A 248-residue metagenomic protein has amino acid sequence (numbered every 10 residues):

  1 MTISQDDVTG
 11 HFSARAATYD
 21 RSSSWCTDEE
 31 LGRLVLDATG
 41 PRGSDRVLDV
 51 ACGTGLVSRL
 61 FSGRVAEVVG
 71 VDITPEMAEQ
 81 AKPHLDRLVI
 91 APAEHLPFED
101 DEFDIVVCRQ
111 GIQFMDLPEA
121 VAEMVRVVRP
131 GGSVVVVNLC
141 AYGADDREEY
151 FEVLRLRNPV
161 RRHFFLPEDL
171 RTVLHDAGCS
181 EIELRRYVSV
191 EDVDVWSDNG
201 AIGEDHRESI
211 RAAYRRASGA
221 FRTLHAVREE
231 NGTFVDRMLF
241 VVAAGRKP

Functional and structural regions predicted by a protein language model:
M1-R42, L56-L60, M77-Q80: Conserved class I S-adenosyl-L-methionine
L48-H95: Class I SAM-dependent methyltransferase SAM/SAH-binding core
E94-V106: A short acidic, Gly/Pro-enriched loop at the edge of an enzyme's catalytic core that lines a small-molecule cofactor
I105-P118: A short SAM/SAH-binding and catalytic strip from SAM-dependent methyltransferases
P118-S133: A short glycine-rich, Lys/Arg-flanked "PGG" loop and its adjoining helix->strand segment in the class I
V134-R161: Conserved class I S-adenosyl-L-methionine
R162-G178: Short alpha-helix
A177-P248: Conserved Class I S-adenosyl-L-methionine
